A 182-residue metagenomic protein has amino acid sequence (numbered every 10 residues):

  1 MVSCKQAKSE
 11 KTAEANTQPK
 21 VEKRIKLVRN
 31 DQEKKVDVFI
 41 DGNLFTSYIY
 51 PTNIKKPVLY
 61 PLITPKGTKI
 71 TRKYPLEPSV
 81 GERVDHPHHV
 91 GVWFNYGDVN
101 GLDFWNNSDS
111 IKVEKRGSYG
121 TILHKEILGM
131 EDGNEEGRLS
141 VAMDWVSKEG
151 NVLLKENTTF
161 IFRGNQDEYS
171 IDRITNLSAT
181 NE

Functional and structural regions predicted by a protein language model:
M1-P19: Bacterial Sec-dependent N-terminal signal peptides
A13-P87, I174: Beta-strand-rich N-terminal accessory domains
P19-E33, L44-F45, S118-G129, N157-T159 (+1 more regions): Short small/polar-residue motifs
K35-I40, E135-A142, I171: Generic recognition of long tandem-repeat/solenoid scaffolds
K56, R72, E149-N151, T180-N181: Hydrophobic small-molecule pocket/channel-lining residues, especially in calycin-type beta-barrels
V90-D167: Extended, loop-rich substrate-binding clefts of extracytoplasmic carbohydrate-active enzymes
Q166-E168, N176-E182: Short helix-loop boundary/capping segments
